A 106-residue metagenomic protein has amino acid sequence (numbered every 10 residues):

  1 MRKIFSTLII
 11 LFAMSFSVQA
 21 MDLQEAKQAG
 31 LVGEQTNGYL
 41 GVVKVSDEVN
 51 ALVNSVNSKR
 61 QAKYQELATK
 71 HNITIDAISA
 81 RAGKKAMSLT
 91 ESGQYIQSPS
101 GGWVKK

Functional and structural regions predicted by a protein language model:
M1-A20: Classic N-terminal secretory signal peptides
R2, Q19-K106: Anionic, Ser/Thr-rich low-complexity intrinsically disordered regions
